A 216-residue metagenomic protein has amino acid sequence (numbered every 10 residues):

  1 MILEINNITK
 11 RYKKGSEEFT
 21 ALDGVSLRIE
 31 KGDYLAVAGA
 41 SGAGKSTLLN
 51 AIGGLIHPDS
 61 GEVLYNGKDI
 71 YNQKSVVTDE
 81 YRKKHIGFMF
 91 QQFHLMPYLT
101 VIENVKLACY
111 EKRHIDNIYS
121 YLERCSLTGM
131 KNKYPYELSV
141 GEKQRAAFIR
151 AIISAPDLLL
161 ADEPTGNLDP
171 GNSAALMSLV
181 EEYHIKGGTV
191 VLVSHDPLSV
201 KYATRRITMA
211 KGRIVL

Functional and structural regions predicted by a protein language model:
G53: Helix-to-loop junction immediately C-terminal to a conserved catalytic motif
G61-N72: Conserved ABC transporter NBD signature motif
I70-G87, I185: ABC ATPase NBD coupling module
K133-Y136, S154, K186: Conserved signature/switch motifs of ABC ATPase nucleotide-binding domains
Y134-Q144: Conserved ABC ATPase signature
F148: Hydrophobic anchor residue at the start of the ABC signature
L159-D162: Catalytic Walker B motif of ABC-type/P-loop ATPase nucleotide-binding domains
